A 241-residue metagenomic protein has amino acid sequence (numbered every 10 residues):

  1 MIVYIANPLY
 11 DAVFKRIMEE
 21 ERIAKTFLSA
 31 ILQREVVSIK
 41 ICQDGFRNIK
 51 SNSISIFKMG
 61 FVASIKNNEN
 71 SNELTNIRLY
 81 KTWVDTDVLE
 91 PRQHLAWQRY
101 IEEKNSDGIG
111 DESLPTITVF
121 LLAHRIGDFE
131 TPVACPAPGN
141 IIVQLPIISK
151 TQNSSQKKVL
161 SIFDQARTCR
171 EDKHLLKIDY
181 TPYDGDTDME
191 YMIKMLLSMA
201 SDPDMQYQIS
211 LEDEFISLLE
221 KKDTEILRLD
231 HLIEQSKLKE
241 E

Functional and structural regions predicted by a protein language model:
M1-E241: Elongated, amphipathic alpha-helical interaction scaffolds
